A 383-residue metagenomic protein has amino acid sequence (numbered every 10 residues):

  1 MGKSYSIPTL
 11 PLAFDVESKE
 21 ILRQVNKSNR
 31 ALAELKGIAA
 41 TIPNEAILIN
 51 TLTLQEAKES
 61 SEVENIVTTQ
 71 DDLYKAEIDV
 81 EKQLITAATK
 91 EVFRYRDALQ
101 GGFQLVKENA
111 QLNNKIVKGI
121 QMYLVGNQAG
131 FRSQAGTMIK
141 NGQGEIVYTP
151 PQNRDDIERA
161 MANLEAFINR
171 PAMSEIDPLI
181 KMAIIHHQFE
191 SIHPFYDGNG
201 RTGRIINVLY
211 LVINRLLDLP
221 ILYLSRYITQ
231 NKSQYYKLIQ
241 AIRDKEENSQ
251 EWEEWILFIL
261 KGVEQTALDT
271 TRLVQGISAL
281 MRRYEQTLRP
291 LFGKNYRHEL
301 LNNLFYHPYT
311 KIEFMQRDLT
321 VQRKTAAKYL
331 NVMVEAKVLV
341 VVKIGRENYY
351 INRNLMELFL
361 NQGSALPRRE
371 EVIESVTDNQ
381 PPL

Functional and structural regions predicted by a protein language model:
M1-L383: FIC/Doc superfamily catalytic core
